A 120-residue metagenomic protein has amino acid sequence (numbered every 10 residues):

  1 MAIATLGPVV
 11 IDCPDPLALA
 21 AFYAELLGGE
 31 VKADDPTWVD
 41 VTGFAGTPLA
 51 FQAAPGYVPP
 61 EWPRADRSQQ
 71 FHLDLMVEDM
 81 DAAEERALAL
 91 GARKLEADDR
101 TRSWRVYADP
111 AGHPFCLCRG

Functional and structural regions predicted by a protein language model:
M1-A20, L26, F71-V77, C118-R119: N-terminal beta-strand motif that seeds the catalytic metal site of vicinal oxygen chelate
A2-P8, A33, D40-V41, L49 (+1 more regions): Vicinal oxygen chelate
P14-P16, S68, L73-A111: Vicinal oxygen chelate
L27-G28, G91: Glycine-centered loop/turn motif at secondary-structure junctions
P36, F44-G46, D66-Q70: Short connector loops at helix/strand junctions that flank enzyme active sites, especially segments positioning acidic
F44, Q52-G56, G120: Generic beta-structure capping elements
P48-L49, P60: Short, charge-rich, low-complexity interaction segments located in flexible loops at or near secondary-structure
G56-W62: A short, acidic/glycine-rich surface segment
